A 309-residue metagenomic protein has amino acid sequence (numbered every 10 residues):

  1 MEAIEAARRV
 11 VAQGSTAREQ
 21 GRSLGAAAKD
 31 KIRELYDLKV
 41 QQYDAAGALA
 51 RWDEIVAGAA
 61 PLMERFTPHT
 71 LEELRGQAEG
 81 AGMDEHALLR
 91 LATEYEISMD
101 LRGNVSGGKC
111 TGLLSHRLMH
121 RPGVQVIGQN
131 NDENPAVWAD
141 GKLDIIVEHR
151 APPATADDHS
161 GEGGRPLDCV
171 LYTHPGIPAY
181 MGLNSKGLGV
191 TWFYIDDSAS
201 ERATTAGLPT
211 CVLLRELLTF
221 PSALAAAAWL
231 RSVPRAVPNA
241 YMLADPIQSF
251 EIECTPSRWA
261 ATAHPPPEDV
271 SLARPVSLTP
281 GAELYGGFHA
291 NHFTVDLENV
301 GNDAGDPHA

Functional and structural regions predicted by a protein language model:
M1-A81, R117-A309: C-terminal, well-structured catalytic/ligand-binding subdomain of enzymes
E79, M83-G128: Gly/Pro-rich turn-and-neighbor structural signature
